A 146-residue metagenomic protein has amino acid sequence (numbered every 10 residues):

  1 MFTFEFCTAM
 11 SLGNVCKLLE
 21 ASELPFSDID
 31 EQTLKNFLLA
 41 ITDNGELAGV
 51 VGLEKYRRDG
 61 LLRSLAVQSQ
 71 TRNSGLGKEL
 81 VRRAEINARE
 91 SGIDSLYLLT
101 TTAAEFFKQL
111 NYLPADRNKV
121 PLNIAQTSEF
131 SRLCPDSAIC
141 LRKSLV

Functional and structural regions predicted by a protein language model:
F2-V15: A short beta-loop-alpha structural element at the N-terminal edge of CoA-dependent acyl/N-acetyltransferase catalytic
L12-L47: Active-site rim helix/loop that mediates acceptor-substrate recognition in acyltransferases
L39, E46-E54, D59-A66: Conserved beta-strand in the GNAT
V67, N73-I86, L98: Conserved acetyl-CoA-binding loop-helix of GNAT-fold acetyltransferases
I86-T102: Conserved GNAT acetyl-CoA-binding A-motif
T101-E129: Conserved active-site alpha-helix within GNAT-family acetyltransferase domains
V120-V146: C-terminal "cap" of GNAT-fold acetyltransferases
